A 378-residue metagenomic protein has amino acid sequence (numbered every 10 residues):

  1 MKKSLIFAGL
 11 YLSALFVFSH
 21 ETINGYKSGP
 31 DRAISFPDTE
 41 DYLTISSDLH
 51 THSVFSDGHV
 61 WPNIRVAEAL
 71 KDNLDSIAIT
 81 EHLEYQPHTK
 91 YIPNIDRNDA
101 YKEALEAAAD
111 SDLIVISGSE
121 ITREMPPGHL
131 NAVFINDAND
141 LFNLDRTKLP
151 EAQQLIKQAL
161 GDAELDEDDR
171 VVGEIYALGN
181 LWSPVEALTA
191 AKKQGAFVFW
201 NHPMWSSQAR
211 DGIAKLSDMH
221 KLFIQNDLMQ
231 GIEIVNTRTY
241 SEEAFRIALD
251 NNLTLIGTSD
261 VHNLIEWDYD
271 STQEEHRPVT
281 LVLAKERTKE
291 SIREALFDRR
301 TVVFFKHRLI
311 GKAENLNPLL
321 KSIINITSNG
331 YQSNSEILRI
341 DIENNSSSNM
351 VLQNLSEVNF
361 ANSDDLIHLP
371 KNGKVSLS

Functional and structural regions predicted by a protein language model:
M1-A8: N-terminal Sec-pathway targeting helices
K2, F16-D48, P62-V66, G128-N136 (+1 more regions): Charged catalytic cores and adjacent phosphate/nucleic-acid-binding surfaces used for phosphate/nucleic-acid chemistry
K3, L15, S19, I77 (+3 more regions): Solvent-exposed, well-ordered amphipathic alpha-helical segments that flank/support binding or catalytic loops
A8-L15: Bacterial N-terminal signal peptides
P30-F197, N201, I234, T239-F245: A metal-dependent hydrolase metal-coordination microenvironment
E84-Y85, R123, S206, N263 (+1 more regions): Positions that flank functional sites
V185, K193-N201, W205-K221: Noncatalytic carbohydrate-binding groove/subsite architecture in carbohydrate-active enzymes
